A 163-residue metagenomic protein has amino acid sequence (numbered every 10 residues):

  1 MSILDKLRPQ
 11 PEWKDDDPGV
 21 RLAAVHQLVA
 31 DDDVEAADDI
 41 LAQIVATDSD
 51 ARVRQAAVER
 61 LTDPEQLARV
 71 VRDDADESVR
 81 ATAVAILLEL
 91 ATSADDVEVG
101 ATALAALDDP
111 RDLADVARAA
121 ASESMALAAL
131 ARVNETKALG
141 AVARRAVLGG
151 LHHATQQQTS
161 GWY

Functional and structural regions predicted by a protein language model:
M1-Y163: Alpha-helical scaffold segments
